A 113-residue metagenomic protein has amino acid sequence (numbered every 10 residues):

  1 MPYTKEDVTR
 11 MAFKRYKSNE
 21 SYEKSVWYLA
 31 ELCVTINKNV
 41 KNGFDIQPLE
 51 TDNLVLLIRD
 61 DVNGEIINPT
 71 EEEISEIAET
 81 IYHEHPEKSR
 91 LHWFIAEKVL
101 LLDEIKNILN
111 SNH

Functional and structural regions predicted by a protein language model:
M1-H113: Intrinsically disordered, low-complexity, basic-enriched segments
